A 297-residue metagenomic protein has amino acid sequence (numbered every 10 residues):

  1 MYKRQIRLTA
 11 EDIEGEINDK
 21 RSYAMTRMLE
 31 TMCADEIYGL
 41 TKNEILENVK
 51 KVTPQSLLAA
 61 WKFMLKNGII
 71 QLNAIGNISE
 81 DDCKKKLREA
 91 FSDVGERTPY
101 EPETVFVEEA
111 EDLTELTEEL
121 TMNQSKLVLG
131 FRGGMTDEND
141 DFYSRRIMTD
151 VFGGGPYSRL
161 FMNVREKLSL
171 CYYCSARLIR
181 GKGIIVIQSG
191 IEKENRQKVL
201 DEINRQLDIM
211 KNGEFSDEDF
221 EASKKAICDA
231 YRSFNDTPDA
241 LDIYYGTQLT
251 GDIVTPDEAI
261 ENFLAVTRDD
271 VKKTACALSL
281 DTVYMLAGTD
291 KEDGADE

Functional and structural regions predicted by a protein language model:
M1-P99, M135-T136, E166-E297: Charge-rich, well-structured scaffold segments of protease-associated domains
L29-E30, T149-D150, M162: Generic alpha-helical structural context detector
I69, R97-R159: His/Glu-based metal-binding/catalytic segments typifying zinc-dependent metallopeptidases
